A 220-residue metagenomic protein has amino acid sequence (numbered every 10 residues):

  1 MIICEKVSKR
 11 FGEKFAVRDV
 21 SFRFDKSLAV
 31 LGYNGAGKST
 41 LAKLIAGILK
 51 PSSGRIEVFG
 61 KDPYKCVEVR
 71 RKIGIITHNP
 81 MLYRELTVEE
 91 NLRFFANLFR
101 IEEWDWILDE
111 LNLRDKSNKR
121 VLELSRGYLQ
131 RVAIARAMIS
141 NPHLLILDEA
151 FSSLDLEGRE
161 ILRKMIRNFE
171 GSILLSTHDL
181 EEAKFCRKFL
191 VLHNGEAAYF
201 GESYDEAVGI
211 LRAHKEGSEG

Functional and structural regions predicted by a protein language model:
I2, F15-V17: Conserved structural motif at the start of ABC-family nucleotide-binding domains
A46: Helix-to-loop junction immediately C-terminal to a conserved catalytic motif
G54-Y64, E68-V69: Conserved ABC transporter NBD signature motif
R93, I101-K116: Conserved ABC ATPase "signature" region
I134: Hydrophobic anchor residue at the start of the ABC signature
L145-E149: Catalytic Walker B motif of ABC-type/P-loop ATPase nucleotide-binding domains
